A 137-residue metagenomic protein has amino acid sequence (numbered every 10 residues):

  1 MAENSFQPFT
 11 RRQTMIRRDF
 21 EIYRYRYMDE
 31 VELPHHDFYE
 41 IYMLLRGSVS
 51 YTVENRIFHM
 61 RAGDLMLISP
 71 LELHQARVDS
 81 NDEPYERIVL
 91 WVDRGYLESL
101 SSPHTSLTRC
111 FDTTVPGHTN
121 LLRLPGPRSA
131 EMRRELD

Functional and structural regions predicted by a protein language model:
A2-E21, L73-D137: A hydrophobic/aromatic-rich effector-binding and dimerization subdomain of bacterial HTH-type transcriptional regulators
M15-R17, H36, T52, M60 (+1 more regions): A generic fold-level signal
F20-H36, L73: Conserved short histidine dyad/triad with adjacent acidic residue
Y23-Y25, M60, L90: Hydrophobic residues at beta-strand termini and immediately following loops that shape nucleotide-binding pockets
M28, S48-S50, M66, P70-D79 (+1 more regions): Histidine-centered metal-chelating micro-motifs
P34-Y51, L67, V92: Short, conserved beta-strand element in jelly-roll/cupin
N55-P70: Short acidic-glycine-tyrosine-enriched beta hairpin
